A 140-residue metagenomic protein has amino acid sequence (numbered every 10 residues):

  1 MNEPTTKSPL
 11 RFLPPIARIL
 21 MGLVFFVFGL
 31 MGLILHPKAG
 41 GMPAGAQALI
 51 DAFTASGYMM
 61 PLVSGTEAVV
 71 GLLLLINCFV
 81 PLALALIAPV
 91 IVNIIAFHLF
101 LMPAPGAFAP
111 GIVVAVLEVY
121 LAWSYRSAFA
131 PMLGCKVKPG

Functional and structural regions predicted by a protein language model:
N2-V69, I76-G140: Membrane-interface extramembranous regions
